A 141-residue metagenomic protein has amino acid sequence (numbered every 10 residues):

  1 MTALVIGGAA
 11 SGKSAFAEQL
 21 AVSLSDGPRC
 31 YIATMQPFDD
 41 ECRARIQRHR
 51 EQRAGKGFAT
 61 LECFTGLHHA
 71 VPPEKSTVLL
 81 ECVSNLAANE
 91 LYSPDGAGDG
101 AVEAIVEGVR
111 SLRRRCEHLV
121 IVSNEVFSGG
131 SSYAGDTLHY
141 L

Functional and structural regions predicted by a protein language model:
T2-P73: Conserved P-loop
A3-V5, R29, S76-N85, E117-I121: Generic beta-sheet signal
G8, M35, C82, S123-E125: Short secondary-structure boundary segments
G12-Q19, T77-V78, R110-L119: Short, functional N-terminal and low-complexity linear motifs
L20-V22, I46-R48, V78, D95-A97 (+1 more regions): General N-terminal targeting signals
E51, K56-A101: Helix-adjacent hinge/juxtasegments
A87-L141: Replace "adjacent to P-loop NTPase cores in ATP/GTP-dependent enzymes" with "adjacent to NTP-binding cores
